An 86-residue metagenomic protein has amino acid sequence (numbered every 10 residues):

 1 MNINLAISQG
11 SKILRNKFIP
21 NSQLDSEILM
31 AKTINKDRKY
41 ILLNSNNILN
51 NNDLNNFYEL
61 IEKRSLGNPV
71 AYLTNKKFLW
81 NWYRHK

Functional and structural regions predicted by a protein language model:
M1-I34, Y40-L42, N46-L49: Non-catalytic accessory regions of SAM-dependent methyltransferases
K32-K86: Conserved AdoMet
